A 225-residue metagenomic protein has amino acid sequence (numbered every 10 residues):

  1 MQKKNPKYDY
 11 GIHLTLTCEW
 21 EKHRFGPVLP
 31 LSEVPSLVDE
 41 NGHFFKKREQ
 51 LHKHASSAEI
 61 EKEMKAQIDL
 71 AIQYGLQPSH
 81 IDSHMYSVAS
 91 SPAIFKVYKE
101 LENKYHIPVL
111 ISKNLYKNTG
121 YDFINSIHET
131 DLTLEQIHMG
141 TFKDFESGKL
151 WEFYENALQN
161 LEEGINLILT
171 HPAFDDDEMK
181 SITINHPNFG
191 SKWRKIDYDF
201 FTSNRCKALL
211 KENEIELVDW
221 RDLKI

Functional and structural regions predicted by a protein language model:
M1-Y8, T15-L76, H80, S90-I225: Terminal accessory/targeting
H84-S87: Conserved short loop/turn motifs at secondary-structure junctions
